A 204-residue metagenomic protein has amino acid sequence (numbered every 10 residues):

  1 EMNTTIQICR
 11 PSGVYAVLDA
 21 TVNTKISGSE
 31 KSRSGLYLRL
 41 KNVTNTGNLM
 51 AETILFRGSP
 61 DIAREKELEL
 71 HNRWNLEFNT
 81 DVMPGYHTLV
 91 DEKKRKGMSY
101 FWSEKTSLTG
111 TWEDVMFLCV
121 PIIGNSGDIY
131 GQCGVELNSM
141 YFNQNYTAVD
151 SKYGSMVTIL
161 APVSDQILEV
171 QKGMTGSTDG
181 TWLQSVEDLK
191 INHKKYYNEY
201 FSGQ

Functional and structural regions predicted by a protein language model:
E1, I8, S12-T24: Extracellular/periplasmic ligand-binding regions of membrane signal-transduction receptors
M2-C9, K93-K94, T109-G110, T147-K152: Short regulatory alpha-helical segment in sensory/regulatory domains of signaling proteins that mediates
A16, I122, I159-L160: Hydrophobic beta-strand positions
L18-L70, P162-L168: GAF sensory/regulatory domain recognition with acknowledged cross-activation on helical regulatory dimers
N23-S27, K94-G97, G110-W112, G124-D128 (+2 more regions): Short, solvent-exposed loop/turn segments that connect beta-strands within catalytic domains and beta-strand-rich
L55-G134: Extracytoplasmic/periplasmic ligand-binding sensor regions of membrane-associated signaling proteins
Y141-Q204: Intrinsic low-complexity, intrinsically disordered coil/linker regions enriched in small/polar and charged residues
